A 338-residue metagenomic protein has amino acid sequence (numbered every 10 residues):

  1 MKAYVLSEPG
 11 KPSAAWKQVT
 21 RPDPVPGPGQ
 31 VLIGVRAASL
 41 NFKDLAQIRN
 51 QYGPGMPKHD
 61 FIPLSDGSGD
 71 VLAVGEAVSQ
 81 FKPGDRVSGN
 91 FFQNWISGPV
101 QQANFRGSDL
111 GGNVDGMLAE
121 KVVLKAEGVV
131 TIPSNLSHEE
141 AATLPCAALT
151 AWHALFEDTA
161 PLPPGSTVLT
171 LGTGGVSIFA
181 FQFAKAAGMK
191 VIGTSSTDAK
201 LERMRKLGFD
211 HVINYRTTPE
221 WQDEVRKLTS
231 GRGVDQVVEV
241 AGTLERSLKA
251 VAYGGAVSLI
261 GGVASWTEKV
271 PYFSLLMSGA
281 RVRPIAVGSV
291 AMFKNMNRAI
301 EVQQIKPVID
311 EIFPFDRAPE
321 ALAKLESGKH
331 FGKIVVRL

Functional and structural regions predicted by a protein language model:
P22-A38, Q51-G98, N113-D115, P133-N135: Glycine-rich beta-strand-centered segment in the early N-terminal region that forms part of a ligand/cofactor-binding
R86, T167, Q236, G255-A256 (+1 more regions): Short glycine-centered segments of the SAM/dcSAM-binding site in methyltransferase folds
F92-L171: NAD(P)H dinucleotide-binding glycine-rich loop of Rossmann-like/cofactor-binding domains, especially the beta1-alpha1
F105-G107, A187, S195-D198, M204-R205 (+2 more regions): Glycine-rich phosphate-binding loop and adjacent beta-alpha segment of Rossmann(oid) nucleotide-cofactor-binding
T150, V176, T243: Hydrophobic/small residue at the entry helix of a nucleotide-binding pocket
P164, T170-L171, K185-R246: Adenosine-nucleotide cofactor-binding segment
G231, Q304-V308, P319-L338: C-terminal capping/lid region of NAD(P)-dependent oxidoreductase domains
